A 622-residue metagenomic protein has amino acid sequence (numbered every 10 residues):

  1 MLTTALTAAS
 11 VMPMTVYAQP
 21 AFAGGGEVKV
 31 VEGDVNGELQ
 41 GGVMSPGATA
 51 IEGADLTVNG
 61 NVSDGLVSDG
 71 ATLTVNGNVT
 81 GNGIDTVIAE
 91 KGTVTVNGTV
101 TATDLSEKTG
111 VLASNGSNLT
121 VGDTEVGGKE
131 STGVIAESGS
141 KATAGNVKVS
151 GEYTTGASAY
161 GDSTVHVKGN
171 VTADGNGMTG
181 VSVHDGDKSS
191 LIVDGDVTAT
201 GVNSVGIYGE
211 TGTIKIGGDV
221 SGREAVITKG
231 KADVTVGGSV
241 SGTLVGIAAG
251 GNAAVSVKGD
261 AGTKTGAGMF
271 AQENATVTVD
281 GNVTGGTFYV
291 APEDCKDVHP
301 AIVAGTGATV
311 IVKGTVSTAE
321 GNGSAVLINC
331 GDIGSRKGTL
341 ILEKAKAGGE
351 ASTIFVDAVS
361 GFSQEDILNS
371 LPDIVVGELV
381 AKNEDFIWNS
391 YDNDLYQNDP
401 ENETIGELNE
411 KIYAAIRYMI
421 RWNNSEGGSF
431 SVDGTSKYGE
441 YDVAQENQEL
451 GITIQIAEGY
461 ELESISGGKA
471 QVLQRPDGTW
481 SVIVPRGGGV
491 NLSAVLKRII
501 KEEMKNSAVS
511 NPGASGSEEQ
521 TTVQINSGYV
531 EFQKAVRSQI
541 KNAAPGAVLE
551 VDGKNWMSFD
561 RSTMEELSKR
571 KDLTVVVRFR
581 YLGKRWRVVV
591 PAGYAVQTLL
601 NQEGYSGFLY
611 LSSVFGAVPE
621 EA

Functional and structural regions predicted by a protein language model:
M1-A8: Sec-dependent N-terminal signal peptides
A5, W422, G428-F430, I452 (+3 more regions): Extracellular/surface recognition and adhesion modules
A8-Q19: C-terminal segment of classical bacterial N-terminal signal peptides
A18-G25, A308, G314-G323, C330-I420 (+6 more regions): Extracellular/surface-exposed low-complexity segments
G26-E27, G33, G37, G41 (+49 more regions): The right-handed parallel beta-helix/beta-solenoid scaffold, focusing on the short coil/turn and N-cap positions
I367, P372-V375, S431-E463, R486-G488: Extracellular modular ligand-binding repeats in secreted and cell-surface proteins
V375-N398, Q448-W480: Surface-exposed interfaces of beta-sheet-rich extracellular modules
R417-Q445, V482, R486-A494, R498: Extracellular, modular beta-sheet/disulfide-rich ectodomains of secreted and cell-surface proteins
